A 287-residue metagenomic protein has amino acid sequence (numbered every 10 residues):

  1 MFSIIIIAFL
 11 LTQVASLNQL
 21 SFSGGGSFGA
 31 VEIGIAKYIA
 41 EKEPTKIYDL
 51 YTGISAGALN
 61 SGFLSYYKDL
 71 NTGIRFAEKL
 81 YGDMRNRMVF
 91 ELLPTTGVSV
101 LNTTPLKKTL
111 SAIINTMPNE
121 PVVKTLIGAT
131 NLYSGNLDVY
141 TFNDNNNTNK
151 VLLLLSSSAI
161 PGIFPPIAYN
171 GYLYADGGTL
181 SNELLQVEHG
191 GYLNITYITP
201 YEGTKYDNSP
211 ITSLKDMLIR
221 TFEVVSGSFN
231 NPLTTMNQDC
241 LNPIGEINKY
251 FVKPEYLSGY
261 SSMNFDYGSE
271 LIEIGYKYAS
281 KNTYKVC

Functional and structural regions predicted by a protein language model:
M1-A8: Sec-dependent signal peptide recognition, specifically the positively charged N-region followed immediately by
F9-I54, G62-C287: Patatin-like phospholipase
